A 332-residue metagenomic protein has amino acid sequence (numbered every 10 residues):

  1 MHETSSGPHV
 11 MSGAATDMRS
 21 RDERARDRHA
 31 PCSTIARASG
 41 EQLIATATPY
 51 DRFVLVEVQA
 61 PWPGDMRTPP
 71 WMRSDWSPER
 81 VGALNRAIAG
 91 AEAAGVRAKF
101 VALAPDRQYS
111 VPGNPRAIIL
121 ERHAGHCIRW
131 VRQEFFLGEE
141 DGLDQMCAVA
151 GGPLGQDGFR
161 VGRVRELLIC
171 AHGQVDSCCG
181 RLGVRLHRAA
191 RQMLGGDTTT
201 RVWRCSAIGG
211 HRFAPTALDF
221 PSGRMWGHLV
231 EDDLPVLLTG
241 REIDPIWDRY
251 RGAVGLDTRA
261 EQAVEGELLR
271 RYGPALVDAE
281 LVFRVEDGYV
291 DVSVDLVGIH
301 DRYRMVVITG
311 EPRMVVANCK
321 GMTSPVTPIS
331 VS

Functional and structural regions predicted by a protein language model:
H2-E3, G7-S332: Histidine/cysteine-enriched polar flanking segments
